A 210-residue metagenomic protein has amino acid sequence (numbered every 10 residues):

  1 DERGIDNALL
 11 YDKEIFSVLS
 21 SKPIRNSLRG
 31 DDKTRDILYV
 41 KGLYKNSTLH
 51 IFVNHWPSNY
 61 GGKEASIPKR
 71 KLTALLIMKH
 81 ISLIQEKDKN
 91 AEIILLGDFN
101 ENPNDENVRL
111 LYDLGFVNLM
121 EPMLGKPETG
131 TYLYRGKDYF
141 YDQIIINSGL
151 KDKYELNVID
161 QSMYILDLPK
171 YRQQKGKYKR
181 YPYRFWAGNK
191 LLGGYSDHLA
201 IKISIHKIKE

Functional and structural regions predicted by a protein language model:
D1, D12-K13, K22-P23, F52-P57 (+4 more regions): Active-site-proximal beta-strand/loop segments in catalytic clefts of secreted hydrolases
D1-P57: Structured beta-strand-rich core segments of catalytic domains in phosphoester-bond hydrolases
E2-D6, N59-G61, N100-E106, D138: Active-site environment of divalent metal-dependent phosphoester hydrolases
N7, K71-A74, M78-I81, V108 (+1 more regions): Extracytoplasmic/secreted envelope proteins and their assembly/folding machinery, especially bacterial periplasmic
S27-L28, Y60-P68, L95-G97, G130-Y132 (+1 more regions): Second-shell loop/turn segments in exported
K45-L75, K79: Metal-dependent phosphoester/phosphodiester hydrolase catalytic core
T73-L96: His/acidic metal-ligating clusters that form di-metal
L83-A91, E101-E210: Metal-dependent phosphoester-hydrolase catalytic domains
